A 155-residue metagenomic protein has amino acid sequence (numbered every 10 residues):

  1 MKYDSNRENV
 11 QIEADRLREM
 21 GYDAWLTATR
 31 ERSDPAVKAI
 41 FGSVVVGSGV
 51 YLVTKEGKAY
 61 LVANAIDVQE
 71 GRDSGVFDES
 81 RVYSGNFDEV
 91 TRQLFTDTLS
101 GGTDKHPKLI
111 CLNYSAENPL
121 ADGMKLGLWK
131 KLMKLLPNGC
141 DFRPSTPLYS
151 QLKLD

Functional and structural regions predicted by a protein language model:
M1-Q93: N-terminal accessory/capping or targeting/presequence segment of soluble
S5-E8, E89-D155: Flexible, acidic/His-enriched mid-domain "rim/lid" segments that flank
